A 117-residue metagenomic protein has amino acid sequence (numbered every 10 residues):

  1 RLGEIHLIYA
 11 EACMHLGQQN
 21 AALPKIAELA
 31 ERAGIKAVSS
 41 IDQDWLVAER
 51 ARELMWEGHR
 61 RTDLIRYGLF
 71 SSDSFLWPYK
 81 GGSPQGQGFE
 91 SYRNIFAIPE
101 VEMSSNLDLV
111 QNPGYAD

Functional and structural regions predicted by a protein language model:
R1-L29, Q43-M55: Extended, hydrophobic/aromatic-rich amphipathic alpha-helical segments that build helical scaffolds
A33-K36: Alpha-helical junction/boundary sensor with strong preference for TPR arrays
V38-D117: Long, intrinsically disordered, low-complexity segments
